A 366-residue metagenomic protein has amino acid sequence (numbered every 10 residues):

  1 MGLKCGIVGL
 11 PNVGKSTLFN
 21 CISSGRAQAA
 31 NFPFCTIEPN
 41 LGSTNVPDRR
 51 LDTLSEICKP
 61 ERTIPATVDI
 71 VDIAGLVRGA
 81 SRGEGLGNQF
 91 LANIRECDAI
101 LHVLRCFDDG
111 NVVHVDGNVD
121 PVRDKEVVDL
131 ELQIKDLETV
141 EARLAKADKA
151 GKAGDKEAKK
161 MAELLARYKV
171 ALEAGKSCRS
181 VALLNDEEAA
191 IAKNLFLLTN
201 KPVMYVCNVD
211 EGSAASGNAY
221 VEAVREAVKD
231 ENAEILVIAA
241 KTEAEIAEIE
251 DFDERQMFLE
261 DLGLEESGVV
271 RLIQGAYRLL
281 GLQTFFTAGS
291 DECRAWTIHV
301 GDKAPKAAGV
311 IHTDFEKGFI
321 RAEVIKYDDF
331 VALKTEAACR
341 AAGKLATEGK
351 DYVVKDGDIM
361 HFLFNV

Functional and structural regions predicted by a protein language model:
M1-V113, E141, A147: Conserved G1/Walker A P-loop phosphate-binding module
G2-V8, V13, F19, K146-K355 (+1 more regions): C-terminal-of-GTPase-core extension/linker across diverse P-loop GTPases
S16, P33, D69, V119 (+4 more regions): Generic signal for short, ordered secondary-structure residues within or immediately flanking folded domains
A30-N31, V112-D116, G217-A219, I249: Short amphipathic alpha-helical segments
F34, D48-L51, E61-I70, E84-D98 (+8 more regions): Amphipathic alpha-helical transducer elements in NTP-driven molecular machines
G42-P47, A74-E84, R95-K156, A174-L184 (+1 more regions): Conserved Switch II/interswitch segment of TRAFAC-class P-loop GTPases
